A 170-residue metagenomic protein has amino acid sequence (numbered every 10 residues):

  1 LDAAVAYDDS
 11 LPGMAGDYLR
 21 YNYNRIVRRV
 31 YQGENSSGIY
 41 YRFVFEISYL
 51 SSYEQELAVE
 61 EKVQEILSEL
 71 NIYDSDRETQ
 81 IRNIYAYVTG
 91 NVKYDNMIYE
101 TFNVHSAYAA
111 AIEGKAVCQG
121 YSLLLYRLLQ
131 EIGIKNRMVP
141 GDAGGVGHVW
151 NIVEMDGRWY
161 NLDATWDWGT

Functional and structural regions predicted by a protein language model:
L1, E54, I112-A116, P140: Alpha-helix capping and helix-loop boundary segments enriched in small/acidic/polar residues
L1-R42: Intrinsically disordered, low-complexity N-terminal segments that are enriched in acidic
I39-Y53: Short, structured interface segments
Y41-F45, S106-A109, E113, R158-A164: Short, well-ordered strand-loop elements centered on a beta-strand within folded domains, enriched for acidic residues
S51-E60, C118, W166-T170: Intrinsically disordered, low-complexity repeat and linker tracts
Y53-A110: Secondary-structure boundary elements
Y99-R127: Conserved active-site-adjacent core of cysteine acyl-enzyme catalytic domains
G120-T170: Hydrophobic/aromatic-rich core segments of domains that either
